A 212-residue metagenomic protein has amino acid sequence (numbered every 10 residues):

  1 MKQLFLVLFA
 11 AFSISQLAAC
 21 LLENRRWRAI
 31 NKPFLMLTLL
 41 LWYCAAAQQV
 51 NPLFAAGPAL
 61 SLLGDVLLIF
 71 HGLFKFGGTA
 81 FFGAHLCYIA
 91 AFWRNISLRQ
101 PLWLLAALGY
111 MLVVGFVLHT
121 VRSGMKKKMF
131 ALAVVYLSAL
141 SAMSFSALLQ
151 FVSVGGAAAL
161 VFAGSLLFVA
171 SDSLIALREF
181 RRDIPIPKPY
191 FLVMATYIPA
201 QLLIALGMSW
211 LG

Functional and structural regions predicted by a protein language model:
M1-G212: Polytopic alpha-helical membrane-helix bundles and their juxtamembrane interface segments in multi-pass membrane
